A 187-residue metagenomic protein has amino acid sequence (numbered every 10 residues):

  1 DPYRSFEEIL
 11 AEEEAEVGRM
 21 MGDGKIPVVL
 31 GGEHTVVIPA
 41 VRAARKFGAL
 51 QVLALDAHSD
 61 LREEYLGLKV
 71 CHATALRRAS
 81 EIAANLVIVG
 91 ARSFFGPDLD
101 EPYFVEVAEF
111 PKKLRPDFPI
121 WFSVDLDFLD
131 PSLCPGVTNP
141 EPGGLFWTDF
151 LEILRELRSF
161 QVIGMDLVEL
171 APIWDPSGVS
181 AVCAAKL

Functional and structural regions predicted by a protein language model:
D1-L187: Conserved alpha-helical scaffold segments that buttress catalytic/binding sites
